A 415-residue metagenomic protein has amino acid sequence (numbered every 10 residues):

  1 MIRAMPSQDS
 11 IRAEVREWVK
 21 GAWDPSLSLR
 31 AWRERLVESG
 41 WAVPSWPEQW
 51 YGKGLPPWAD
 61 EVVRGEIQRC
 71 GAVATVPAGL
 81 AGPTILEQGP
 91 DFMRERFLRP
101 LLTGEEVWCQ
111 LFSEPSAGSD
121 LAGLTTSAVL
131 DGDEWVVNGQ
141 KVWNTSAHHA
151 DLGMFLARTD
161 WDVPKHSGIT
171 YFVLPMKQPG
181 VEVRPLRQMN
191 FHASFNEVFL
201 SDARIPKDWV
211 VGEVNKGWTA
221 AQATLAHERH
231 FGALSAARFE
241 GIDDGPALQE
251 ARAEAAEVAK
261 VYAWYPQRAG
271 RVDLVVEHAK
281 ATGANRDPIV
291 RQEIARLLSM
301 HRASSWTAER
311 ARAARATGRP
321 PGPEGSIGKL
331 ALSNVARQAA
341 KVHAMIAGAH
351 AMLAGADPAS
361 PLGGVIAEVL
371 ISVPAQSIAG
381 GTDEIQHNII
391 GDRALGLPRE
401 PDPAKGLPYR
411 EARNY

Functional and structural regions predicted by a protein language model:
M1-A78, L86, R96-P100, P246 (+7 more regions): Amphipathic, small/basic residue-rich leader segments at the start of a protein or domain
I11, W58, V62-V63, L80 (+3 more regions): Glycine-rich phosphate/cofactor-binding loops in nucleotide/flavin-utilizing enzymes
D24-L27, K280, A284, P288-R291 (+1 more regions): C-terminal helix-coil-helix/basic helical segment that borders enzyme active sites and/or dimer interfaces and provides
E38-E105, S146-L152, H301, A308 (+3 more regions): Internal helix-loop-helix
G104-F112, M154-L156: A short, Trp-centered hydrophobic/proline-enriched beta-strand micro-motif
T126-V129: A structural signal for short hydrophobic beta-strand segments in well-ordered beta-sheet cores
D133-E134, N138-L186, N196, Q222: A short core secondary-structure module
V181-R302, Q376, A412-Y415: Glycine-rich beta->alpha junctions and the first turn(s) of the following alpha-helix
